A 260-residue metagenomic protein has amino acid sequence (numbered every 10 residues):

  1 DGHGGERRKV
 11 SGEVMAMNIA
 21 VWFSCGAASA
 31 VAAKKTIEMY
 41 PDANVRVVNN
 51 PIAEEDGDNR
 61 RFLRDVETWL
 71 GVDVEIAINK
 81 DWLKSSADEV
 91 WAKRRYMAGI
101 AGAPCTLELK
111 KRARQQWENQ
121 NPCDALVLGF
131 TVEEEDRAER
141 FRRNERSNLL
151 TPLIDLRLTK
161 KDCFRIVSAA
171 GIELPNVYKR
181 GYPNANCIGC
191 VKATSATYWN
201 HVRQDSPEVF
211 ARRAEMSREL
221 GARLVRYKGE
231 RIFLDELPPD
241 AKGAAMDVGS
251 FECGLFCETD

Functional and structural regions predicted by a protein language model:
H3-G4, S11-D260: Nucleotide-activated chemistry modules centered on ATP-dependent adenylation/adenylyltransferase
